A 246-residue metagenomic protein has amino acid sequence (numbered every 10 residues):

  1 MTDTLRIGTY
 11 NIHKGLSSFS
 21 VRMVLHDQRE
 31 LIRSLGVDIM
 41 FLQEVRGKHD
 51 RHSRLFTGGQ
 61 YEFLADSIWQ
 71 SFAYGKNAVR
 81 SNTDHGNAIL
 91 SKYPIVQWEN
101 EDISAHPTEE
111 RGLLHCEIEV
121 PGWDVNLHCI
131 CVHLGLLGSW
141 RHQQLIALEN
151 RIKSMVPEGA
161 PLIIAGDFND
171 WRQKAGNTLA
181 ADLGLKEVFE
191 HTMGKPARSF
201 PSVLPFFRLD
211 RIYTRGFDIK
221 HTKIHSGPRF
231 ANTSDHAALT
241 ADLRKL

Functional and structural regions predicted by a protein language model:
M1-I39, D66-S67, S71-Y74, R80-L246: Active-site regions of metal-assisted phosphoester/phosphodiester hydrolases, unifying DNase/endonuclease modules
S17-R22, G47-G58: Short, flexible/disordered intra-domain loops and linkers
L42-R46: Acidic/histidine-rich, surface-exposed loop or edge segments in extracytoplasmic proteins
H52, G59-I68: Glycosyltransferases and closely related glycan-assembly transferases that use nucleotide-activated donors
L55-Y61, K186-E190: Secondary-structure junction/capping motif
